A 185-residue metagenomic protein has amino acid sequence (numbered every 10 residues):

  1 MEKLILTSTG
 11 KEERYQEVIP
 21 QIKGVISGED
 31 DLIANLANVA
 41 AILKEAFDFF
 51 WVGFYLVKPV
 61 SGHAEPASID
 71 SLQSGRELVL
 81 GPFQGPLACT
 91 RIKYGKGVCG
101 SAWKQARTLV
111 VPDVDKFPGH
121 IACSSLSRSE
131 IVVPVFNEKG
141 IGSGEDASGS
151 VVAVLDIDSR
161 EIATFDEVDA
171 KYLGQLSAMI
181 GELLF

Functional and structural regions predicted by a protein language model:
M1-P82, M179-L183: Intrinsically disordered, low-complexity terminal regulatory regions
E2-I5, D158-L176, L183-F185: Regulatory loop-to-helix N-cap segments in sensory/regulatory domains that couple ligand/signal detection
A46, A122-S127: Short loop/turn motifs at secondary-structure junctions and domain boundaries
W51-G53, V132, V154: Short hydrophobic/aromatic beta-strand element in the GNAT-like acyltransferase core that lines or flanks the acyl-donor
S71-A122: Regulatory sensory and allosteric helical modules in signal-transduction proteins and certain transcription factors
L109-V110, P134, D156: Conserved beta-strand segments that form the floor/walls of ligand-binding pockets within enzyme and binding domains
S129-G144: A short, aliphatic-rich beta-strand micro-motif
G149-S159: Sensory beta-strand/linker motifs that couple input domains to effectors
